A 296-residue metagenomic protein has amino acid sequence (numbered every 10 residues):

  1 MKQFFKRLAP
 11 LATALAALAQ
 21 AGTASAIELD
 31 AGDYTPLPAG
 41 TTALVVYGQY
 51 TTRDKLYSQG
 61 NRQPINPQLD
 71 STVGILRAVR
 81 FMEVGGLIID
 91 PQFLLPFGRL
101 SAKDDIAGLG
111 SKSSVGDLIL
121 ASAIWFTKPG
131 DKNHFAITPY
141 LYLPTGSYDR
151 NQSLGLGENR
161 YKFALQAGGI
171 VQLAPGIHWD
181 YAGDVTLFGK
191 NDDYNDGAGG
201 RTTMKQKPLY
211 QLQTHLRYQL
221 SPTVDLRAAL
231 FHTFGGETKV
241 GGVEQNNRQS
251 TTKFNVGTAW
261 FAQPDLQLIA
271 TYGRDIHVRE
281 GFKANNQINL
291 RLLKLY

Functional and structural regions predicted by a protein language model:
G22-V45: Outer-membrane beta-barrel biogenesis signature
G40, Q68-G74, L87, K112-L118 (+4 more regions): Residues that define the transmembrane beta-barrel architecture of outer-membrane proteins
V46-G48, L76-R80, L120-F126, P139 (+5 more regions): Residues on the lipid-exposed face of transmembrane beta-strands in outer-membrane beta-barrel proteins
G48-D54, L95-S101, F126, L141-S147 (+4 more regions): Transmembrane beta-strands of outer-membrane beta-barrel pores
Q49, Y57, Q63, G200-Y296: Outer membrane beta-barrel transmembrane domains
T51-V73, G108-S111, S153-L154: Surface-exposed strand-loop-strand hairpins of Gram-negative outer-membrane beta-barrel proteins
D54-K55, G86-I89, G130-K132, G176-W179 (+2 more regions): Repeated loop/turn-to-beta-strand initiation elements of outer-membrane beta-barrel proteins
G98-K205: Outer-membrane pore/translocation modules
